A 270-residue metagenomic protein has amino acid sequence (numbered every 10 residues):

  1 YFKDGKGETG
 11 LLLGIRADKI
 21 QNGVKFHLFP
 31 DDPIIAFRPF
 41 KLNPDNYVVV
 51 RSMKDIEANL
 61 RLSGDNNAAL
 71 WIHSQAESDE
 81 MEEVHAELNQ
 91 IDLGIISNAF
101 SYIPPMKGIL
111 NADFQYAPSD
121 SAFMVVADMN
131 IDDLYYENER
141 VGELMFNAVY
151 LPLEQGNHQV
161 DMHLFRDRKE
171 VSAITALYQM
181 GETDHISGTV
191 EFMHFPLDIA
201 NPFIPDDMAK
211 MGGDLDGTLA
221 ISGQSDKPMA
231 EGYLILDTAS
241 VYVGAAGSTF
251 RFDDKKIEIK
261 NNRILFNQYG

Functional and structural regions predicted by a protein language model:
Y1-D113, S119-T218, D226-G270: Interface amphipathic segments
